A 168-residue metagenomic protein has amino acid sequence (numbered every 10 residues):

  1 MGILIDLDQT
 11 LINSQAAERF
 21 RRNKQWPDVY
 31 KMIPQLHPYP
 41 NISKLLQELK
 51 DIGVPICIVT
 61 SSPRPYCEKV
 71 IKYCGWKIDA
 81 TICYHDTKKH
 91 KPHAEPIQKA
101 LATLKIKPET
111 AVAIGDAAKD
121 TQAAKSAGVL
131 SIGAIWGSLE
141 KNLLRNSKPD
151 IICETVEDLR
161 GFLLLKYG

Functional and structural regions predicted by a protein language model:
M1-L7, G161-G168: Non-catalytic pre-domain segments flanking phosphatase-related domains
M1-P38: Active-site neighborhood of HAD-like aspartate-dependent phosphohydrolases
G2, H93-T121: Conserved Lys-Pro-Asp/Glu-containing loop-to-beta segment of HAD-superfamily phosphomonoesterases, centered on
T10, A17, R64-P65, K119 (+1 more regions): Conserved Rossmann-like nucleotide-cofactor binding loop
Y30-I58, E68, K72, A94: Short, acidic loop-to-helix structural element flanking the phosphoryl-transfer center in phosphate-processing enzymes
T60-S62: Conserved phosphate-coupling serine/threonine residues in phosphotransfer and NTP-handling enzymes
K77-K91: A short, structured active-site edge motif that brings together acidic residues
V112-I151: Acidic, Mg2+-coordinating phosphoryl-transfer loop and its flanking beta/alpha structural elements, shared across
